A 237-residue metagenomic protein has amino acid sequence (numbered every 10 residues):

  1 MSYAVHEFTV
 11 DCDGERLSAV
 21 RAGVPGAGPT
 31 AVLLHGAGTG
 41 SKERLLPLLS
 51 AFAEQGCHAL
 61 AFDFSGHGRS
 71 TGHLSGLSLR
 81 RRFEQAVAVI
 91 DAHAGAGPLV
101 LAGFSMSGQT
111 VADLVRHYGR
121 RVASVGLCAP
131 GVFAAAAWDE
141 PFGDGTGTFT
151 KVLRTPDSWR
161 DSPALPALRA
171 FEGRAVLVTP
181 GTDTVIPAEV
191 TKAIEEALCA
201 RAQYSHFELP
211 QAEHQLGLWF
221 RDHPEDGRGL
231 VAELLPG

Functional and structural regions predicted by a protein language model:
M1-V24: N-terminal cap/lid segment of alpha/beta-hydrolase-fold proteins
A37-L49, F64, E189-V190: The serine-hydrolase catalytic nucleophile loop
S41, H67-H93: Catalytic nucleophile-loop/oxyanion-hole region of alpha/beta-hydrolase and closely related hydrolase-like folds
L46, G173, P187-A197: Short alpha-helix in the alpha/beta-hydrolase fold that links the catalytic acid
F52-T71: Conserved alpha/beta-hydrolase
D113-D157: Hydrolase active-site cap/lid region
F171, L177-T179, D183: Short beta-strand/loop motif that positions the catalytic acidic residue of the alpha/beta-hydrolase fold
A202-G237: C-terminal catalytic histidine-bearing segment of alpha/beta-hydrolase fold enzymes
